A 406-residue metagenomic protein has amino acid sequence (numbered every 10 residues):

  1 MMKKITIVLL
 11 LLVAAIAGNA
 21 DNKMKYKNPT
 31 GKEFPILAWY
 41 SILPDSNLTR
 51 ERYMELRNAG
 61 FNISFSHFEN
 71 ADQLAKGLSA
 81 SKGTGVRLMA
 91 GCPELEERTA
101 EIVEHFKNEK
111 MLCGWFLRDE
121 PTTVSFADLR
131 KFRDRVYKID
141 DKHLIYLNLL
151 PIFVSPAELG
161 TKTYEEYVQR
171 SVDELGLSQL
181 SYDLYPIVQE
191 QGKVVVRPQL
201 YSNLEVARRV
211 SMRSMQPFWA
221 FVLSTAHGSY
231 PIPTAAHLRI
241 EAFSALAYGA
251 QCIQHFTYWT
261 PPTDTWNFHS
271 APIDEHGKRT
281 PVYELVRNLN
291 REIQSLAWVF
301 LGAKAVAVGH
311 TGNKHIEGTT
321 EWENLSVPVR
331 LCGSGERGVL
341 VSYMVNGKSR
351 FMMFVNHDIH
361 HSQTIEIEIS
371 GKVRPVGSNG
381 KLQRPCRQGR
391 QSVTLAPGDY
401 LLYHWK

Functional and structural regions predicted by a protein language model:
M1-I5: Positively charged n-region of N-terminal signal peptides that target proteins for export
T6-I7, Y400: Generic early N-terminus positional signal peaking at residue ~5-7
L10-G18: Hydrophobic h-region of N-terminal signal peptides that target proteins for export in Gram-negative bacteria
D21-G371, N379-K406: Glycan-processing catalytic domains of CAZymes
P375: Active-site nucleotide-donor binding segment shared across nucleotidyl transfer reactions
